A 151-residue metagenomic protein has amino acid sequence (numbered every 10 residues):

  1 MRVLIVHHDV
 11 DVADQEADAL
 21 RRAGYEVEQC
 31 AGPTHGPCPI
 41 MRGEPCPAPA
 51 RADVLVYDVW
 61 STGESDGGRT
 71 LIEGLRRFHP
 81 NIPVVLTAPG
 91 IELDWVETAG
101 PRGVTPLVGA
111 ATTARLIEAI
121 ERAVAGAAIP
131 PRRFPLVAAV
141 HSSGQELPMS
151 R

Functional and structural regions predicted by a protein language model:
H7: Conserved acidic carboxylate
V10-H35: Two-component/phosphorelay signaling modules centered on CheY-like receiver
E16-L20, L71-G74, W95-R102: Short, aromatic/basic amphipathic alpha-helical patches
G24-Y25, P80, V104: Short phosphate-binding/catalytic loops that engage adenosine nucleotides
A31, V85-P135: Output/docking surface of receiver
P37-F78, W95: Conserved phosphotransfer microenvironments
A125-R151: CheY-like receiver
